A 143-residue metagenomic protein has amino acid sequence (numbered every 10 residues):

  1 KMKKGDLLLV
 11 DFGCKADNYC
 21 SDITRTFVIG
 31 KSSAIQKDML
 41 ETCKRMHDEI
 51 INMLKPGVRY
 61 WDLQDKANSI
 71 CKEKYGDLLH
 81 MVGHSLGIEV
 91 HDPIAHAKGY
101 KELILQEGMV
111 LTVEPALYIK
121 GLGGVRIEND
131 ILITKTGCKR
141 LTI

Functional and structural regions predicted by a protein language model:
K1-I143: Active-site neighborhoods and metal-handling regions in enzymes and metal-associated proteins
